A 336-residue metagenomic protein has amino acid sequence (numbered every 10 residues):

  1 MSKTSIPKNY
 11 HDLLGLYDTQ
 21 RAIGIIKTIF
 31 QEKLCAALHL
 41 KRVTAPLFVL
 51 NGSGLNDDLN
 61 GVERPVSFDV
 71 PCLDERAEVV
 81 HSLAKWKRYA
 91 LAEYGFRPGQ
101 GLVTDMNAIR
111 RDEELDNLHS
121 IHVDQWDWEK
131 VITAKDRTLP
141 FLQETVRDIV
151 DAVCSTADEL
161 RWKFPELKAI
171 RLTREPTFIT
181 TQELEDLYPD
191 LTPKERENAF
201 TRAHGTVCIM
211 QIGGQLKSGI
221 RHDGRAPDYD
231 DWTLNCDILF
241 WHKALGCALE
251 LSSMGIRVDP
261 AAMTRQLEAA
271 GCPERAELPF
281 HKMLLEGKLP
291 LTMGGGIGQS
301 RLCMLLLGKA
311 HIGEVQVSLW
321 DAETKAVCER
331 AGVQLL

Functional and structural regions predicted by a protein language model:
S2-H119, D127-V131: Class II aminoacyl-tRNA synthetase-like tRNA-binding/catalytic domains
D18-R21, I25, I29, R137-E144 (+3 more regions): Generic recognition of stable, solvent-exposed alpha-helical segments in well-folded globular domains
L34-R42, I149-L160, A310: A generic secondary-structure signal for well-formed alpha-helical elements
L47-N51, P165-L172, D321-E323: A glycine-rich phosphate-binding loop feature that marks nucleotide/adenosyl-phosphate handling sites
F68-V70, A92-P98, L118-S120, A169 (+3 more regions): A general structural signal for short secondary-structure junctions and capping/turn motifs
Q100-L102, V123-D127, H204-T206, G246-A248: Extracellular structured ligand-interaction cores
T104-E195: Extended, charged alpha-beta segments that form solvent-exposed binding/catalytic grooves in nucleic-acid-handling
I109, I179-L336: A translation/RNA-centric and nucleic-acid-associated enzymatic feature enriched in Class II aminoacyl-tRNA synthetases
